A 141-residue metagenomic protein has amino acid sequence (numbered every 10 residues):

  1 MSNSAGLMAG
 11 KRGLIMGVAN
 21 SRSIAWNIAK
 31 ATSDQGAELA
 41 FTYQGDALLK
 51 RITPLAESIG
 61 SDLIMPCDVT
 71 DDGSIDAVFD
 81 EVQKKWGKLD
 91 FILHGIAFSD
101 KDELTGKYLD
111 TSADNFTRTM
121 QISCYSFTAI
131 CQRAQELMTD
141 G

Functional and structural regions predicted by a protein language model:
S4-F41: Canonical Rossmann dinucleotide-binding motif of NAD(H)/NADP(H)-dependent dehydrogenases/reductases, specifically
G45-L48: Helix N-cap at the beta1-alpha1 junction of Rossmann-like dinucleotide-binding domains, i.e., the first residues
R51-P54: Short alpha-helix adjacent to the SAM-binding motif of class I
A56-G73: Rossmann-fold cofactor-recognition segment
P66-C67, L89-L104, S123: Rossmann-fold scaffold of SDR-type NAD(P)-dependent oxidoreductases
T70-K85: Conserved Rossmann-fold cofactor-binding substructure of NAD(P)-dependent oxidoreductases
D80, K84, F98, R118-G141: Amphipathic alpha-helical dimer-interface segment in Rossmann-like NAD(P)H-dependent oxidoreductases
D90, T105-A129: Catalytic Tyr-X3-Lys loop
